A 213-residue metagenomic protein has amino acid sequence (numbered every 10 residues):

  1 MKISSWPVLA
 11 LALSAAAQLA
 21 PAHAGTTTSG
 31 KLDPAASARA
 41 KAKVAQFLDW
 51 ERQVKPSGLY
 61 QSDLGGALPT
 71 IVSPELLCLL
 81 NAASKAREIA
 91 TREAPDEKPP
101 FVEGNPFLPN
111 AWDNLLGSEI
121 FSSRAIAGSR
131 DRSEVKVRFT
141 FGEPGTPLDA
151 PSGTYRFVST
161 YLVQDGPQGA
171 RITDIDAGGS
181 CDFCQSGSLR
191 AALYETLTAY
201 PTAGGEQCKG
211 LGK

Functional and structural regions predicted by a protein language model:
M1-S5: Positively charged n-region of N-terminal signal peptides that target proteins for export
P7-Q18: Bacterial N-terminal signal peptides
Q18-T27: Signal peptide processing junction and immediate N-terminal pro/mature segment of secreted/exported proteins
K31-E103: Core segments of small alpha/beta cavity-forming domains
L77-P151, G210-K213: Surface-exposed, charged secondary-structure patches
S123-A125, V158-D165: Hydrophobic/aromatic beta-strand elements that line small-molecule binding cavities or substrate pockets in beta-rich
D131-V137, F157-S159, Q168-T173: Envelope-exposed proteins and targeting segments
G142-V158, R171-K213: Low-complexity, intrinsically disordered terminal/linker segments enriched in charged and Gly/Pro repeats
